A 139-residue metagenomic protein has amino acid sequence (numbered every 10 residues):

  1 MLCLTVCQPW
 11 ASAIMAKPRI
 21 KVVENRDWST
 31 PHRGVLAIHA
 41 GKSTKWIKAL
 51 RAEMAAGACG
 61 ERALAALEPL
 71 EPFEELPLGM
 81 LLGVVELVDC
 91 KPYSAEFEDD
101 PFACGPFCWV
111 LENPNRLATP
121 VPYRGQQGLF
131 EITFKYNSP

Functional and structural regions predicted by a protein language model:
M1-P139: Structured alpha/beta reader/binder surfaces that contact nucleic acids or chromatin modification marks
